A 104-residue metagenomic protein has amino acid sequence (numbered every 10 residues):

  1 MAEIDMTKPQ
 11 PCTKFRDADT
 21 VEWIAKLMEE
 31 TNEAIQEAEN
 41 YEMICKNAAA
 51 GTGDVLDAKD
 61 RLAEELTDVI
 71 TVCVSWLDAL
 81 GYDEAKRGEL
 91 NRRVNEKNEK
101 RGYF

Functional and structural regions predicted by a protein language model:
M1-F104: Flexible "arm" and connector segments at domain edges
